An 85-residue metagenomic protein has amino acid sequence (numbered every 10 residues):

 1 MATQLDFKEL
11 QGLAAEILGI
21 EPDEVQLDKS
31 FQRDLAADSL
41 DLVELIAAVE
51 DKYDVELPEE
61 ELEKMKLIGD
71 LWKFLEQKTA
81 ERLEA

Functional and structural regions predicted by a protein language model:
A2-D41, L45-A47, D51-A85: Phosphopantetheine-dependent thiolation modules in NRPS/PKS and related acyl-activating systems
